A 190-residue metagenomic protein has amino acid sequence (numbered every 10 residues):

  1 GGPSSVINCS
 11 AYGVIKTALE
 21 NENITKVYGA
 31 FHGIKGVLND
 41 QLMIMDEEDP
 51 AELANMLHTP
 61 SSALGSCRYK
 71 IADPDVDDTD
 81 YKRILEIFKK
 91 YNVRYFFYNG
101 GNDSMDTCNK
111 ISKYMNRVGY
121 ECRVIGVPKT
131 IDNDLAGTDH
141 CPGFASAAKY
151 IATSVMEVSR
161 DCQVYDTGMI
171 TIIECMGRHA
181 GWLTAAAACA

Functional and structural regions predicted by a protein language model:
G1-G2, A30-G36, R68-Y69, G101-N102 (+2 more regions): Short, ordered loop/turn segments at secondary-structure junctions
G1-Q41: N-terminal phosphate-binding or glycine-rich loops at protein starts, especially the Walker A/P-loop of NTPases
P3-V14, V37-L38, D80-K82, N102-K110 (+2 more regions): Short glycine/serine/threonine-rich phosphate/pyrophosphate-binding segments that cradle anionic phosphate groups
T25, A30-G33, D40-A51, K113 (+1 more regions): N-terminal glycine-rich phosphate/pyrophosphate-binding loops that anchor nucleotide-derived ligands and cofactors
V27, I87, Y95-G100, D106-I125 (+1 more regions): Accessory alpha-helical/coil subdomains and C-terminal extensions that flank or cap enzyme catalytic cores
N39-R94, D103-S104, P142-K149, T153-M156: Glycine-rich oxoanion-binding loops at beta->alpha junctions
D132-H140: Glycine-rich, charge-decorated loop segments at or immediately adjacent to ligand/cofactor-binding or catalytic sites
